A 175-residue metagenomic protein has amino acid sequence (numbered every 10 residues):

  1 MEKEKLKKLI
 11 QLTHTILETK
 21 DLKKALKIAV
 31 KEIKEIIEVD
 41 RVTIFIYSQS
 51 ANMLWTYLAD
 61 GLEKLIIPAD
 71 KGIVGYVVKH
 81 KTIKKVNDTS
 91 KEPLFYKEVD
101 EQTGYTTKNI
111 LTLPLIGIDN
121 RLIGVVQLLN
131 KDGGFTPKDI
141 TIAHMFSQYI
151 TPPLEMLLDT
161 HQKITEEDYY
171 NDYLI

Functional and structural regions predicted by a protein language model:
M1-K24, E35, I123, M156-I175: Signal-transmission linkers at sensory-effector interfaces
V30-K34, D40-I46, G75: Short, hydrophobic-rich beta-strand element in sensory/regulatory alpha-beta domains
R41-L65, A69: GAF sensory/regulatory domain recognition with acknowledged cross-activation on helical regulatory dimers
E63-K97: Regulatory sensory and allosteric helical modules in signal-transduction proteins and certain transcription factors
T89-N109, N130: Signal-transducing coupling segments at domain and membrane junctions
K108-G117: A short, aliphatic-rich beta-strand micro-motif
I118, G134-E155, Q162-D172: Amphipathic alpha-helical "output/dimerization" segments
V125-G134: Short beta-strand-to-loop transition segments that serve as allosteric relay/switch motifs in sensory/regulatory domains
